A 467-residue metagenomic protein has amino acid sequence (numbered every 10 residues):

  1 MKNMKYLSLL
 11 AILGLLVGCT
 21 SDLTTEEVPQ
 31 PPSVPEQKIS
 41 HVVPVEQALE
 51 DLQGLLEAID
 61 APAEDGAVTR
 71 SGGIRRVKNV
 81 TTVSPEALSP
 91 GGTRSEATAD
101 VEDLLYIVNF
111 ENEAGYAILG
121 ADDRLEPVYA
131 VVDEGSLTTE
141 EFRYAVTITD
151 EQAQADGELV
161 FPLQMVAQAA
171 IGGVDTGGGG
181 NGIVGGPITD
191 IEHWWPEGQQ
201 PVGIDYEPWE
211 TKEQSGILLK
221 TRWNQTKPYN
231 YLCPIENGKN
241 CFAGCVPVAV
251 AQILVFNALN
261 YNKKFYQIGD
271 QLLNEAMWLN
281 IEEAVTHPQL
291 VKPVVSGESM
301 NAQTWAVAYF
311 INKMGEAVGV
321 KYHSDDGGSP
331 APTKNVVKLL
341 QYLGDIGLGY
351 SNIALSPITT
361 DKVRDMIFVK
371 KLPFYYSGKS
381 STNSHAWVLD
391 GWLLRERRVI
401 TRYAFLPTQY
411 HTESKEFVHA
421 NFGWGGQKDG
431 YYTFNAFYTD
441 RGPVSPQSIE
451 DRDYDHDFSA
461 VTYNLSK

Functional and structural regions predicted by a protein language model:
M1-S8: Bacterial N-terminal signal peptides that target proteins for export
L15-G18: C-terminal motif of bacterial Sec signal peptides marking the signal peptidase cleavage site
S21-E111, G120, L125-N230, L339-L343: Acidic/polar, low-complexity intrinsically disordered N-terminal segments immediately downstream of a Sec signal
D22-P62, G66, A243, P247-L355: Cysteine-nucleophile protease catalytic domains, especially the papain-like/related folds used in DUB/UBL proteases
G91-E113, G347-E416: Active-site-adjacent substructure of cysteine-protease-like catalytic cores
G120-A121, E126-S136, R395-F434: Catalytic Cys-His active-site segments of thiol-dependent hydrolases/isopeptidases
G430, F434-K467: Low-complexity, Gly/Ser/Thr/Pro-rich intrinsically disordered linker/tail segments
